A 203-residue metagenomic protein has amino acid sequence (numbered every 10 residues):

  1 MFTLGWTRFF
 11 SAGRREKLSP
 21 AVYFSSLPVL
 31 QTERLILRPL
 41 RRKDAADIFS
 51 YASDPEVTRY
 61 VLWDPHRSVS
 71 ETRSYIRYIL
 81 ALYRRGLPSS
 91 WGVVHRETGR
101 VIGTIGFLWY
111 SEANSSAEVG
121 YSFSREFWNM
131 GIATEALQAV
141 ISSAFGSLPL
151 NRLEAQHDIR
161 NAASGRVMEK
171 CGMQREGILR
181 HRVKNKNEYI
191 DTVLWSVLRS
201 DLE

Functional and structural regions predicted by a protein language model:
F2-P55, R59, S90, V94-E203: Acyl-donor (CoA/ACP) binding surface of acyl/acetyltransferases
E56-Y78, S89-W91: Conserved GNAT-fold acetyl-CoA-binding loop/helix
E71-S74, G86, V167, I190: A generic membrane alpha-helix/interface feature
L82-L87, M173: Short loop/turn motifs at secondary-structure junctions and domain boundaries
